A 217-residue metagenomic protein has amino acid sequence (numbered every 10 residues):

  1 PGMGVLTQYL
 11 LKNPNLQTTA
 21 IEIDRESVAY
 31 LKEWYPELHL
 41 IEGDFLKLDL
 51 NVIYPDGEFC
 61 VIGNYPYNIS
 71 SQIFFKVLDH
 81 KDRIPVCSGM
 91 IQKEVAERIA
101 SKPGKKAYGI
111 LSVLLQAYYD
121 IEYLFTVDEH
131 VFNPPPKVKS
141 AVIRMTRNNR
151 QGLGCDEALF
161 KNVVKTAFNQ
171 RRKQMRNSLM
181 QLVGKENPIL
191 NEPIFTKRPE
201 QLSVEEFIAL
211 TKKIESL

Functional and structural regions predicted by a protein language model:
P1-N162, T166, E206-A209: Catalytic cores of RNA-modifying enzymes
R147, T166-L217: C-terminal lobe and adjacent flexible extensions of AdoMet/dcAdoMet transferase-like proteins
